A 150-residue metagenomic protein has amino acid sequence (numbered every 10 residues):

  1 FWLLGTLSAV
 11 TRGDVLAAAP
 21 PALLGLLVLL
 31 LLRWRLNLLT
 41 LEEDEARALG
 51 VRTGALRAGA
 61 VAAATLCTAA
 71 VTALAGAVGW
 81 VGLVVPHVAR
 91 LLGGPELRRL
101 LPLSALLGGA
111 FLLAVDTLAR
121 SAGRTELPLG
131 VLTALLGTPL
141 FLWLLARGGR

Functional and structural regions predicted by a protein language model:
F1-L7, T11, V15, L26-V61: Membrane-helix/interface signature in polytopic inner-membrane proteins
L7, T11, V15, D44-L49 (+4 more regions): Residues in flexible loops and secondary-structure boundaries
A17-A22, A134: Hydrophobic H-region at the start of alpha-helical membrane spans
A22, L26-L31, L142-L145: Membrane-embedded alpha-helical segments of multi-pass transporters/permeases
A58-G137, F141: Transmembrane alpha-helical segments in multi-pass inner-membrane proteins
A146-R150: Transmembrane alpha-helical segments of polytopic membrane transport and secretion proteins
